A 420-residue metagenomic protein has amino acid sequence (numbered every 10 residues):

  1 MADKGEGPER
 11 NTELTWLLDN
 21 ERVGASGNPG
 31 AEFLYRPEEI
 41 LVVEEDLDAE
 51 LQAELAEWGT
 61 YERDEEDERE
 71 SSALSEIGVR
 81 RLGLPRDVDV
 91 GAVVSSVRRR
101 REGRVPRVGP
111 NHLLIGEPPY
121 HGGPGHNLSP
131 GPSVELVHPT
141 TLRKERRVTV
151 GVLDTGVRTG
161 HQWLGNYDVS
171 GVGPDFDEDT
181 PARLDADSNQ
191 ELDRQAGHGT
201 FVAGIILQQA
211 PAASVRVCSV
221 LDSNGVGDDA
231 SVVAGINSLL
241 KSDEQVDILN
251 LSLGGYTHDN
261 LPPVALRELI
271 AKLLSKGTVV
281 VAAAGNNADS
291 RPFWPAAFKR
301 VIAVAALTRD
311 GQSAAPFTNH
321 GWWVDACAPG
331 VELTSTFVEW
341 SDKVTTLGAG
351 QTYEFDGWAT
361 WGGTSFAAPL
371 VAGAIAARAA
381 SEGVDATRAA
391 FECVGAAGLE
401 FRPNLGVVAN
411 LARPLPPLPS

Functional and structural regions predicted by a protein language model:
A2-E117: Inhibitory N-terminal propeptides of secreted protease zymogens
D3, E70-L82, D87-T149, T155 (+3 more regions): Protease zymogen maturation seam
G109, R216, V279-V281, A303 (+1 more regions): Structural detector of well-ordered beta-strand residues that form the stable sheet scaffold of enzyme domains
H126-S214, S231-S252, W340-T345, A349-F355 (+1 more regions): Active-site core segment of subtilase-fold serine proteases
T141-E145, Q208, V226-N250, L261-V279 (+2 more regions): Mature extracellular/periplasmic domains of secretome proteins
D154, F293-A380: Extracellular S/T/G-rich loop segment that most often corresponds to the catalytic His/Ser-adjacent loop
T155-R158, G255, A288, R309: Short, glycine/acidic-enriched loop or turn micro-motifs at the edges of active sites
V246-Y256, V264, L269, K276 (+2 more regions): C-terminal subdomain of the subtilisin-like protease fold in secreted/lumenal serine endopeptidases
